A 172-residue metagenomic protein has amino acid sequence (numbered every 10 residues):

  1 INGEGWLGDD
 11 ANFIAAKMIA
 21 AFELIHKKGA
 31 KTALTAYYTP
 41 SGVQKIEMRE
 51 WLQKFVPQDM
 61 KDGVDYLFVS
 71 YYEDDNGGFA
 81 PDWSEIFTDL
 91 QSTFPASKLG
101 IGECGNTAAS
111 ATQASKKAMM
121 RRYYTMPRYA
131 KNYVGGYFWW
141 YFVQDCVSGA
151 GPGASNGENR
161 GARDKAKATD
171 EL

Functional and structural regions predicted by a protein language model:
I1-A11, A33-Y38, Y137-Y141: Active-site groove signature of glycoside hydrolases
E4, S41-G42, A108-S110: Short, solvent-exposed loop/turn segments at secondary-structure junctions
D10-A36, Q44, L52-V64, D89-S97: Active-site neighborhood of glycoside hydrolase catalytic domains
A11-A20, K45-K54, F79-D89, Q113-M126 (+1 more regions): Well-ordered, non-membrane alpha-helical segments in soluble/globular domains
A36-Y38, M48-W83, F87, S97-T107: Aromatic- and acid-rich polysaccharide-binding/catalytic face of secreted or lumenal carbohydrate-active enzymes
E47, P57-Q58, G135, K165: Helix N-terminus capping/helix-initiation residues
K98-L172: Substrate-binding cleft of secreted/luminal carbohydrate-active enzymes
